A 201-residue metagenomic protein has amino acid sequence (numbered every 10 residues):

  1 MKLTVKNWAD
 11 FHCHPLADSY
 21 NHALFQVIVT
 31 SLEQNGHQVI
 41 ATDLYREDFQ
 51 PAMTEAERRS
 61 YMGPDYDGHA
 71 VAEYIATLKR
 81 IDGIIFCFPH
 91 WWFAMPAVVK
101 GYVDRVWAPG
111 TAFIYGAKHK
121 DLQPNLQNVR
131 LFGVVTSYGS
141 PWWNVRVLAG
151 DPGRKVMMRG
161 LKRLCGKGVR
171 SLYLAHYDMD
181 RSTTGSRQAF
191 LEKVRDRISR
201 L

Functional and structural regions predicted by a protein language model:
M1-T111, R187-L201: N-terminal beta1-alpha1-beta2 submodule of the flavodoxin-like/Rossmannoid cofactor-binding fold
H14-P15, Y138-W142, D178-R181: A short, flexible beta-alpha/helix-coil linker loop
N35, I81, C87, Q127-N128 (+1 more regions): A structural motif corresponding to the C-terminal end of an alpha-helix and its immediate exit/capping segment
L44, S137, H176: Active-site donor-binding loop signature of nucleotide-sugar glycosyltransferases
Q50, F93-P96, W142-N144, D180-S182: Short catalytic/ligand-binding loop motif for oxyanion handling, primarily in non-cytosolic enzymes, centered on
P109-I114, K167-S171: Short, structured loop/turn "capping" segments at alpha-beta junctions
I114-L161: Short, glycine-/small-residue-rich phosphate/pyrophosphate-handling segment
N144-L201: Glycine-rich phosphate/pyrophosphate-binding loop and the adjoining helix
